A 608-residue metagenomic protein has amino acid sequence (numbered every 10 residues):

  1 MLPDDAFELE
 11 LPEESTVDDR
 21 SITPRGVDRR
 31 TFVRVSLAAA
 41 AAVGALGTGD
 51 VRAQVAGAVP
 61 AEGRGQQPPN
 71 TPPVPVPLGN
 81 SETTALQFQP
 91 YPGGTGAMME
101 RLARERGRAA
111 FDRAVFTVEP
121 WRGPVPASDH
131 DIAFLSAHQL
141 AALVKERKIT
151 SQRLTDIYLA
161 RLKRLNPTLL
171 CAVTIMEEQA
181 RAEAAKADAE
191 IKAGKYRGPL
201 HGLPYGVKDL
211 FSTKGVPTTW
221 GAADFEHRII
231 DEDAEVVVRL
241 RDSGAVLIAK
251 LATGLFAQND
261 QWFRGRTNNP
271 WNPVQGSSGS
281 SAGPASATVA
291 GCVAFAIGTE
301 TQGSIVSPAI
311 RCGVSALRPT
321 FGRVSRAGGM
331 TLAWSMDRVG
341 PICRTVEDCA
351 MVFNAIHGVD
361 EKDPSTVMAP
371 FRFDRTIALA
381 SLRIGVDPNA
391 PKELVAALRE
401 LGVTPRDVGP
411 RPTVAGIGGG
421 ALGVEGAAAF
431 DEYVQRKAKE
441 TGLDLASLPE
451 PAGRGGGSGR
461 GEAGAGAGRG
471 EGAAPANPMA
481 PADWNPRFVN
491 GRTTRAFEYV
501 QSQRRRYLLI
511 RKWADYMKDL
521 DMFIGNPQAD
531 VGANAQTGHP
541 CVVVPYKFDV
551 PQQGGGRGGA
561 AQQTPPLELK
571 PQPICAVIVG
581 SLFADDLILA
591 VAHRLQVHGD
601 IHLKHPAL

Functional and structural regions predicted by a protein language model:
M1-T31, A41, V55: N-terminal secretory signal peptides
R25, T31-A53, L382: N-terminal export signals
S36, A56-E226, F256-A257, W262 (+2 more regions): Short, well-ordered alpha-helical
V118-G123, S315-A396, G464, V597-L608: A short helix-breaking turn/cap at a secondary-structure junction
V118-S128, H201-W220, A378-G385, G420-Y507 (+2 more regions): Short helix-loop capping/hinge segments that flank enzyme active sites or metal/cofactor-binding pockets
P120, A133, Q139, G202 (+3 more regions): Gly/Ser-rich, acidic/histidine-flanked active-site/gating loops
R147, G202, D242, V246-I248 (+5 more regions): Glycine-rich, small-residue loops and helix-cap segments that act as flexible hinges at active-site edges
L200-V339, P527-V531: Short glycine/serine-rich loop/turn segments
